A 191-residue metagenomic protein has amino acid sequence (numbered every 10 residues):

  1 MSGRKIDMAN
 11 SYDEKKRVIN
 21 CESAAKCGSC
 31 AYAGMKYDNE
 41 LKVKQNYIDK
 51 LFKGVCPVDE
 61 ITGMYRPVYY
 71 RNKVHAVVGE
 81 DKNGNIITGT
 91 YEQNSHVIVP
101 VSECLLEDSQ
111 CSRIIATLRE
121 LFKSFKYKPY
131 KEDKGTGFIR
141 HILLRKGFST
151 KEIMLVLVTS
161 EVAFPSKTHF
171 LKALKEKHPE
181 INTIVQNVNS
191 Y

Functional and structural regions predicted by a protein language model:
M1-Y191: Accessory RNA-recognition modules of RNA-modification enzymes
